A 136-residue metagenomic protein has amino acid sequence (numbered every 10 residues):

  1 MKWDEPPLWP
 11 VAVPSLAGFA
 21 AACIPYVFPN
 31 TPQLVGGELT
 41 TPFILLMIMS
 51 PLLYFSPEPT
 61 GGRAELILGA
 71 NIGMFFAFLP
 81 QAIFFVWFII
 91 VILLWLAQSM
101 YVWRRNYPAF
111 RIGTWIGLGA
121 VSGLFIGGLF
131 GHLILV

Functional and structural regions predicted by a protein language model:
M1-P80: Membrane-associated alpha-helix detector
V13-A20, I90-L93, G123: Lipid-exposed faces of alpha-helical membrane segments in multi-pass integral membrane proteins
V27-F28, F88, V136: Membrane-helix interface motif
F78-W115: Membrane-helix boundary connector in multi-pass membrane proteins
W115-S122: The cytoplasmic-loop to transmembrane-helix boundary for the fourth helix
L124-V136: Juxtamembrane boundary at the C-terminal end of a transmembrane helix
